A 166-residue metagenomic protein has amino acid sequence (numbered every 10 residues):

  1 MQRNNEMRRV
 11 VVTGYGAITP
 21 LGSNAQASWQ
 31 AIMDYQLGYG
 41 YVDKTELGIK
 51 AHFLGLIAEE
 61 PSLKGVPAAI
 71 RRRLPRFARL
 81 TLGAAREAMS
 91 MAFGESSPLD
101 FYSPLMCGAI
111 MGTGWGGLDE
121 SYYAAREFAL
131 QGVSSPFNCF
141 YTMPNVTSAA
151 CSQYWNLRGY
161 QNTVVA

Functional and structural regions predicted by a protein language model:
M1-Y160: Conserved "HGTGT" condensation-loop signature of ketosynthase/thiolase-family condensing enzymes that catalyze
T163-A166: Short beta->alpha junction loops
